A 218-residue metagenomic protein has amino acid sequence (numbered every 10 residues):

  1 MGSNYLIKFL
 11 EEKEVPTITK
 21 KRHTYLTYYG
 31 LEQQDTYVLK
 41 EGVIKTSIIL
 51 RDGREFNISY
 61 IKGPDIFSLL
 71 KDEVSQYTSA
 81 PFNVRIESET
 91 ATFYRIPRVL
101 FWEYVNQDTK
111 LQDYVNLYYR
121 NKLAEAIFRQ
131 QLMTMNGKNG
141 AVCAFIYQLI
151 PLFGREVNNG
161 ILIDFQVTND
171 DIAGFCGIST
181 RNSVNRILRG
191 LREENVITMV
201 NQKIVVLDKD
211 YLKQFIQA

Functional and structural regions predicted by a protein language model:
M1-T24, Y29: Short proline/glycine- and basic residue-enriched helix-capping loop/turn segments at helix->loop/beta transitions
K13, S59-Y118, A124: Cyclic-nucleotide recognition modules
K20-E89: Cyclic nucleotide-binding regulatory domains
L39, I61-K62, I96, V167 (+1 more regions): A conserved hydrophobic position in a structured secondary element of the catalytic/binding core that shapes
E41, V99-L100, D170, D210: Alpha-helix/helix-capping structural signal
Q112-C176: Polybasic "coupling" helices that flank or enter modular domains
L152-A218: Phosphate-/nucleic-acid-contacting segments
